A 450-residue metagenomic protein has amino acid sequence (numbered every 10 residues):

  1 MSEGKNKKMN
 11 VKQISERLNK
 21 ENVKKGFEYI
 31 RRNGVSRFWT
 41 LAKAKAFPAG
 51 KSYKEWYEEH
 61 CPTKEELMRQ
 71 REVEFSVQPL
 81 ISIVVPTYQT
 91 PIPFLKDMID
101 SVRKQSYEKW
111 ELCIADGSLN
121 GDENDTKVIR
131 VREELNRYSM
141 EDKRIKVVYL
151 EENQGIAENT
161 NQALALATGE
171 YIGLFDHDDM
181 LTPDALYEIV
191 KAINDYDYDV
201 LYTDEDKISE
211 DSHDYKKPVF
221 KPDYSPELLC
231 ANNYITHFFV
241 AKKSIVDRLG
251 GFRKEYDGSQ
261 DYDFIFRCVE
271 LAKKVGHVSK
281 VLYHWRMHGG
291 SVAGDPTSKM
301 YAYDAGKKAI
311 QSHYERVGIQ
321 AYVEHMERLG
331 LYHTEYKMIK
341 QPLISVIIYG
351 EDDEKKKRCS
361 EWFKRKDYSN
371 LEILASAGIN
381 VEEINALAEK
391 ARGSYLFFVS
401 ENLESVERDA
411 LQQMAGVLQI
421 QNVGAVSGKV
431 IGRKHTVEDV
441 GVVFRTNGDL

Functional and structural regions predicted by a protein language model:
W39-S101, I319-W362: N-proximal low-complexity "stem/linker" segments adjacent to membrane-targeting elements
D100-K109, E361-N370: Short, acidic, metal-binding catalytic loop of nucleotide-sugar glycosyltransferases
D116-R132, E152, E351-K356, A377-V381 (+1 more regions): A conserved acidic beta->alpha catalytic loop
L150-A167, G378-A391: Glycine-rich, basic loop-to-helix element that forms the pyrophosphate-binding segment of sugar-nucleotide handling
A157, A165, Y215-V240, S244 (+2 more regions): A recurrent flexible, glycine/aromatic-enriched loop bordering the glycosyltransferase active site that acts as
I172, L396: Short aromatic/hydrophobic "clamp" motif used to bind/position activated sugar donors
D184-Y215, L403-N447: Conserved donor NDP-sugar-binding/catalytic core segment of glycosyltransferases
Y256, F266-H284, Q311-V323: Catalytic donor-sugar/metal-binding loop of nucleotide-sugar-dependent glycosyltransferases
